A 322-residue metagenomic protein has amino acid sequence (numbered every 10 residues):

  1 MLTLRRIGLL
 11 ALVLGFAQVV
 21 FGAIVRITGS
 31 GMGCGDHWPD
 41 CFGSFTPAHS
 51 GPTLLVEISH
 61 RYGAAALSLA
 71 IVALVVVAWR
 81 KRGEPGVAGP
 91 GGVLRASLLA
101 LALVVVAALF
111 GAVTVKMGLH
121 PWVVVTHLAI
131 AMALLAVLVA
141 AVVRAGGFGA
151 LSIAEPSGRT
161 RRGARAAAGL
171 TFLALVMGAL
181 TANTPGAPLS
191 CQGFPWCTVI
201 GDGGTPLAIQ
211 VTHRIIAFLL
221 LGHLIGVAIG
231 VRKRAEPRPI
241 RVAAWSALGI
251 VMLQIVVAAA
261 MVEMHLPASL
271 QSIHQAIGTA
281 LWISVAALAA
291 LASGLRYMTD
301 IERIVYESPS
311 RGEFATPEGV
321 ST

Functional and structural regions predicted by a protein language model:
M1-T322: Polytopic transmembrane helical bundles with strong interfacial aromatic enrichment
